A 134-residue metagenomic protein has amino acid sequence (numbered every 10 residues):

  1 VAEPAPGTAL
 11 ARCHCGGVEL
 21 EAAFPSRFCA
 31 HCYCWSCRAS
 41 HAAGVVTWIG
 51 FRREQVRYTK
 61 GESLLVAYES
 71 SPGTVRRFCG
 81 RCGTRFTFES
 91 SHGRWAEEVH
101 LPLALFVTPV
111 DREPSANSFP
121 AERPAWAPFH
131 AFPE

Functional and structural regions predicted by a protein language model:
V1-E134: A short Gly-Trp-Pro
